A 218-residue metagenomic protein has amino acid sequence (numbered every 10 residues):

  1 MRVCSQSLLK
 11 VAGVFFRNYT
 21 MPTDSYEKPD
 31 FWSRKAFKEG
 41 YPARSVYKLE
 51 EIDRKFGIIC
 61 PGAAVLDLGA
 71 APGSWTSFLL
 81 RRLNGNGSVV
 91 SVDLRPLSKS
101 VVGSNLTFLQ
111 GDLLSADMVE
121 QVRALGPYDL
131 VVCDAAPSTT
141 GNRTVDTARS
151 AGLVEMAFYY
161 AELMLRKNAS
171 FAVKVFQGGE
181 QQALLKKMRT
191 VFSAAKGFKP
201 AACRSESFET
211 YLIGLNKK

Functional and structural regions predicted by a protein language model:
T20-C60: Class I SAM-dependent methyltransferase Rossmann-like catalytic core, especially the SAM/SAH-binding loop
G62-A71: Conserved class I S-adenosyl-L-methionine
A63, G87, A169: Glycine-centered, small-residue-biased loops immediately flanking beta-strands in adenine/cofactor-binding cores
P72-N84: Conserved SAM-binding loop of SAM-dependent methyltransferases across substrates and taxa, primarily the Class I
S88-D93: Conserved SAM-binding motif I beta-strand of class I
R95-P127, S138: S-adenosyl-L-methionine
G111, L125-N168, G179-Q182: Mobile active-site "lid"/loop adjacent to the S-adenosyl-L-methionine
Q177-K218: Class I S-adenosyl-L-methionine
